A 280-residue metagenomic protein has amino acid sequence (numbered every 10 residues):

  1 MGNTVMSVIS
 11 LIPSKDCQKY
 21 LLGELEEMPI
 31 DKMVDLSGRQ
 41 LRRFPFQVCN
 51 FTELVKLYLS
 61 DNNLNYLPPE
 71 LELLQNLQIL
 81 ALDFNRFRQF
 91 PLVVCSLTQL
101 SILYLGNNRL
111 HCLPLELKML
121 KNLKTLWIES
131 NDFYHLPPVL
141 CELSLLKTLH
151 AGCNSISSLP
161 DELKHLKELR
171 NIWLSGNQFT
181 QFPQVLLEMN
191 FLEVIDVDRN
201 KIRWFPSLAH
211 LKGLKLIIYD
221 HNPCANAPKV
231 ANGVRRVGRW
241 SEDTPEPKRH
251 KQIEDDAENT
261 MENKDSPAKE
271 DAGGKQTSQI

Functional and structural regions predicted by a protein language model:
M1-G152, S158-D161, R170-N171, Q184 (+3 more regions): The feature captures the LRR N-terminal capping module
M189: Short alpha-helical DNA-recognition segment
